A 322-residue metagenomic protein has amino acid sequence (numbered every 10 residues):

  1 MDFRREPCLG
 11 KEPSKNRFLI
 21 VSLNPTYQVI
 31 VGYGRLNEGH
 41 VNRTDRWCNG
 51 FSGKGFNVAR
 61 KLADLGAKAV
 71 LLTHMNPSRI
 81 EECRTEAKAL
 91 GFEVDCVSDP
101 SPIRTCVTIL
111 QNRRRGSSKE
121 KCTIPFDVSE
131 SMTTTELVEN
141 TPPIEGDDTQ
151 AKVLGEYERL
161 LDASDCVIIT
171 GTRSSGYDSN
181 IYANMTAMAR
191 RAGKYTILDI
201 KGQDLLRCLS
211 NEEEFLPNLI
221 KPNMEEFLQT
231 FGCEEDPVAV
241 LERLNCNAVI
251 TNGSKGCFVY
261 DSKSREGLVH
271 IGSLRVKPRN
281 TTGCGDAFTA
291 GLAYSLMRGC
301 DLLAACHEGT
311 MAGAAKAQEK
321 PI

Functional and structural regions predicted by a protein language model:
M1-V70, E81-E82: Glycine-rich phosphate/adenosyl-contacting loop at the front of the ribokinase-like
F3-R5, G10-R17, S164, A304-H307 (+1 more regions): Charged C-terminal helix
F18, A67-V70, V94, T196 (+1 more regions): Hydrophobic anchor at the start of a short beta-strand that flanks the dinucleotide cofactor-binding loop
H40, D64-S164: Conserved N-terminal subdomain of the carbohydrate kinase-like
A63, R190, M297: Gly/Ala-rich phosphate-binding loop of Rossmann-like dinucleotide-binding domains, activating on the conserved
E136-V138, S164-T172, L219-M224: Short beta-strands and strand-loop turn motifs
N180-L268: Conserved phosphate/ATP/ADP-binding segment of small-molecule kinases
S210, E234-I322: Conserved phosphate-binding/catalytic region of the ribokinase-like
